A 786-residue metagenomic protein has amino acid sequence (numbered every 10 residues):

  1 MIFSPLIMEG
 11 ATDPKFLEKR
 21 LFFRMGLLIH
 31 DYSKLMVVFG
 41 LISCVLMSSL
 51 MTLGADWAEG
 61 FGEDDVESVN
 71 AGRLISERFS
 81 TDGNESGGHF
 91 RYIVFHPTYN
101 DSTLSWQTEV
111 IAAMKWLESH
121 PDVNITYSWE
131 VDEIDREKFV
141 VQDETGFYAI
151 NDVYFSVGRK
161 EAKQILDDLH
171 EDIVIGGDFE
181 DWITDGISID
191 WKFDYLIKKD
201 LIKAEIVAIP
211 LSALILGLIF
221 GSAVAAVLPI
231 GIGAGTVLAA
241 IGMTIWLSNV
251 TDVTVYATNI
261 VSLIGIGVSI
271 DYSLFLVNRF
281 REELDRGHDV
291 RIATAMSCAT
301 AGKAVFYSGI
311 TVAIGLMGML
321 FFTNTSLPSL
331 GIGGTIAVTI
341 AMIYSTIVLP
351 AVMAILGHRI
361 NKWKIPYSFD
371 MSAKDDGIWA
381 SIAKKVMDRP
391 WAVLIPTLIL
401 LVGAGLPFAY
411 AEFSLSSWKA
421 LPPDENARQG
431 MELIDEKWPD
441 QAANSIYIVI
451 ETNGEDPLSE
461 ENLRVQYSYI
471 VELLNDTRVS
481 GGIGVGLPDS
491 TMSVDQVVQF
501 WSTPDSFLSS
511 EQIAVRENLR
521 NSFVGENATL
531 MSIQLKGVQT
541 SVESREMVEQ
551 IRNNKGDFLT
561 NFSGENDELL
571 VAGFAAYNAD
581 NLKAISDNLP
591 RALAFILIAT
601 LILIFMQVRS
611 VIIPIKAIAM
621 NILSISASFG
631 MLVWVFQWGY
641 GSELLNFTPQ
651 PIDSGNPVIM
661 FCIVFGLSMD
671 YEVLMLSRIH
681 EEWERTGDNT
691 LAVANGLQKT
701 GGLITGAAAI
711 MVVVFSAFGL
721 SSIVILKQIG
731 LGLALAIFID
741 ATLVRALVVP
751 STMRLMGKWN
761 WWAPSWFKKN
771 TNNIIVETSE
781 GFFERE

Functional and structural regions predicted by a protein language model:
M1-D56, G60, V123, K138 (+4 more regions): Membrane-embedded transmembrane helical bundles of large multi-pass transporters/channels
A55, F90-P97: Acidic/histidine-rich, surface-exposed loop or edge segments in extracytoplasmic proteins
D65-S86, P97-I187, Y410-S642, I725: Structured non-transmembrane domains adjacent to transmembrane bundles in polytopic membrane proteins
